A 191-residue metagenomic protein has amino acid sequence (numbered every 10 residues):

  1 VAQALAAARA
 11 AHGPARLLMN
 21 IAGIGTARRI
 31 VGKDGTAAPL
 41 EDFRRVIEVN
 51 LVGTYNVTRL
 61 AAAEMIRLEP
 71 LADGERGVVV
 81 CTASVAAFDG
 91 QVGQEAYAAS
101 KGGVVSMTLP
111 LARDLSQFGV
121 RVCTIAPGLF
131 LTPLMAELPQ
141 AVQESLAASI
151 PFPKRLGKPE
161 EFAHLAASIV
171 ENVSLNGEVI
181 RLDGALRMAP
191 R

Functional and structural regions predicted by a protein language model:
R16, I24, T36-N56, V80 (+2 more regions): Catalytic Tyr-X3-Lys loop
G25-R44, R67-D73, G93-A96, A136: Conserved mid-core segment of classical short-chain dehydrogenase/reductases
V46-E48, A141-E161: Catalytic Tyr-x(3-8)-Lys segment
T58, S100, T108: Active-site helix of classical SDR
A63, A112-D114: Alpha-helical segment proximal to the catalytic Tyr-Lys
S84: Residue(s) in the substrate-gating loop at a strand-loop-helix junction that position the organic substrate next
S116-R121, L175-E178: Short, small/polar-rich loop/turn modules that mediate ligand/substrate recognition or access, typified
K158-L182, R187: C-terminal substrate-recognition "lid" of short-chain dehydrogenase/reductases
